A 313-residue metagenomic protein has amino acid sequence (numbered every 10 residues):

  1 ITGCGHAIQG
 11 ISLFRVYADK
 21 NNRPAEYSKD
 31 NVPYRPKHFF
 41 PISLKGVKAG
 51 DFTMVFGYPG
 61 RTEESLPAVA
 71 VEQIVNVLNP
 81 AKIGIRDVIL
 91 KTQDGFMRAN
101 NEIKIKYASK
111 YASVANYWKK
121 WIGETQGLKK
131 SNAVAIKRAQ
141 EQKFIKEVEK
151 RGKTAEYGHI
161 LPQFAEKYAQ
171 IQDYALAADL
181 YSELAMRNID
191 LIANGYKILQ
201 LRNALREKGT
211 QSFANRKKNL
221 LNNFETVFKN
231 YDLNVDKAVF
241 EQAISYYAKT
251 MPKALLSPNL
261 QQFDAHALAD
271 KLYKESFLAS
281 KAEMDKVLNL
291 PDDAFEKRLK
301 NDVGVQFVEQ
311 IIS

Functional and structural regions predicted by a protein language model:
I1-S313: Terminal presequence/propeptide segments associated with secretion/organelle targeting and zymogen/polyprotein
